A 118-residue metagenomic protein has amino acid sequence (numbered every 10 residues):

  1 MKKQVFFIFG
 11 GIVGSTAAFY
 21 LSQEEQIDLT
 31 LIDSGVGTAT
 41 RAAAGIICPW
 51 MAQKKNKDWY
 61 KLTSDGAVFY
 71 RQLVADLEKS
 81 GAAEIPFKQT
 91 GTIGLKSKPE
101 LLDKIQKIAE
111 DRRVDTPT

Functional and structural regions predicted by a protein language model:
M1-V13, T30: Beta1/beta-strand and adjacent pyrophosphate-binding region of the FAD-binding site in flavoprotein oxidoreductases
F7, A42, D65: Conserved active-site and cofactor/substrate-binding residues in soluble primary-metabolism enzymes
I8, I32, I93-K96: Short hydrophobic segments within beta-strands
L21, E25, A109-R112: Active-site catalytic pocket residues across diverse enzymes, especially alpha/beta-hydrolases
S22-A43: Glycine-rich FAD pyrophosphate-binding loop
I46-T118: Dinucleotide-binding Rossmann-like beta1-alpha1 core, especially the glycine-rich loop that anchors the ADP
